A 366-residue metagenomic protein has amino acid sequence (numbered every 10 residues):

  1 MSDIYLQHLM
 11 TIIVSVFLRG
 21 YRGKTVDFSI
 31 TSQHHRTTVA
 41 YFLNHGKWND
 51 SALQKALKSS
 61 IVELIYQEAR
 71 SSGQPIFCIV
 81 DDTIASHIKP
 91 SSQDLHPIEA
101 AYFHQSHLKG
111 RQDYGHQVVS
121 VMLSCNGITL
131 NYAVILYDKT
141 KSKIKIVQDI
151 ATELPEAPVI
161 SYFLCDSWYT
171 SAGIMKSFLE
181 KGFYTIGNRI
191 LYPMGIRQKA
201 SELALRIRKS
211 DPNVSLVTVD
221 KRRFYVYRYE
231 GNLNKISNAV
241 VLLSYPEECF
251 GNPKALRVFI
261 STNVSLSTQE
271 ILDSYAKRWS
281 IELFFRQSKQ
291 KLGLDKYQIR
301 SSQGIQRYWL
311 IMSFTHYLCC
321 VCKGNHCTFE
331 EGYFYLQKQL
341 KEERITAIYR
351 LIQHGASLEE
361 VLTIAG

Functional and structural regions predicted by a protein language model:
M1-L53, L57: Gly/serine-rich nucleotide phosphate-binding loop at the start of the catalytic core of nucleotide/ADP-ribose-handling
I12, K254-R278: Extended, non-catalytic structural segments that build the interaction scaffolds of large macromolecular assemblies
V16, H45-N126, Y227-G231: Active-site-proximal, Lys/Arg-enriched surface segment that forms a nucleic-acid-binding/basic interface patch
T25-F28, Q74-I88, V121, F163-W168 (+4 more regions): Short, conserved catalytic/metal-binding motifs centered on acidic residues
T37-F42, G46, Y102-I160, V241-V258 (+1 more regions): Electropositive, glycine- and tryptophan-enriched low-complexity nucleic-acid-binding patches
I84, V217, T268-I299: Short amphipathic alpha-helical "interface-anchor" segments enriched in bulky aromatics
I135-Y245, N325-Q339, L358, L362-I364: An internal, acidic/charged active-site-proximal segment that coordinates divalent cations and/or engages
K296-A347: Basic, amphipathic alpha-helical segments enriched in Lys/Arg and hydrophobic/aromatic residues
